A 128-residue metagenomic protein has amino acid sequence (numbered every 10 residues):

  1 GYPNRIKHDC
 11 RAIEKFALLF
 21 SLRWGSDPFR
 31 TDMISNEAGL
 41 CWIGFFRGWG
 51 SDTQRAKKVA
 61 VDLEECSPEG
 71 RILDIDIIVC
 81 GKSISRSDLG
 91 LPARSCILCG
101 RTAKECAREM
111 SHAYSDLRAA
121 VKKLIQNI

Functional and structural regions predicted by a protein language model:
G1-P28: General detector of N-terminal leader/presequence modules that precede the first folded domain
G1-P3, G48-D52, T102-E105: A generic structural motif
H8-F16, R55, A113, L117: Short amphipathic alpha-helical segments
F16-W24, L63-S67, I125: Hydrophobic, Leu/Ile/Phe/Ala-enriched alpha-helical segments that form helix-helix packing faces
D32-S85, K123: A broadly conserved sequence feature marking short terminus-proximal activation segments in nucleic acid-centric
P68-I128: Cys/His-clustered metal-coordination modules, chiefly Zn-binding fingers
